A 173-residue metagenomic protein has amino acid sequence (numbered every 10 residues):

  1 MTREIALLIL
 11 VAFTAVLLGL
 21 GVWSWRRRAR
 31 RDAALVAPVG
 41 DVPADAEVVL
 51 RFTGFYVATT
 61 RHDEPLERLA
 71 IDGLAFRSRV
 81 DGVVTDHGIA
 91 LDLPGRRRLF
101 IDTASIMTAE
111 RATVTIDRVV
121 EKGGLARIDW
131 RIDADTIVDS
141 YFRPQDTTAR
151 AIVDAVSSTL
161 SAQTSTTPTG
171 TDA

Functional and structural regions predicted by a protein language model:
M1, A37-E47, S161-A173: Actinobacteria-biased recognition of intrinsically disordered, low-complexity terminal regions
M1-G40: N-terminal signal-anchor transmembrane alpha helix of single-pass membrane proteins, serving as the membrane-anchoring
S24-G82: Anionic N-terminal interaction surfaces
R27, A109-A173: Acidic, Ser/Thr- and proline-rich intrinsically disordered linker/docking segments of eukaryotic scaffolds
Y56, D81, G88-A90, F100-I101 (+2 more regions): Ordered hydrophobic segments in well-structured contexts
D63-P65, R97-L99, I132-D139: Short, surface-exposed beta-strand/loop "edge" segments at domain boundaries and coil↔beta transitions
L74, V80-I116: Phosphoinositide-binding peripheral membrane targeting modules
R77, V83-V84, R127, A134: Short leucine-rich amphipathic alpha-helices used at interfaces
